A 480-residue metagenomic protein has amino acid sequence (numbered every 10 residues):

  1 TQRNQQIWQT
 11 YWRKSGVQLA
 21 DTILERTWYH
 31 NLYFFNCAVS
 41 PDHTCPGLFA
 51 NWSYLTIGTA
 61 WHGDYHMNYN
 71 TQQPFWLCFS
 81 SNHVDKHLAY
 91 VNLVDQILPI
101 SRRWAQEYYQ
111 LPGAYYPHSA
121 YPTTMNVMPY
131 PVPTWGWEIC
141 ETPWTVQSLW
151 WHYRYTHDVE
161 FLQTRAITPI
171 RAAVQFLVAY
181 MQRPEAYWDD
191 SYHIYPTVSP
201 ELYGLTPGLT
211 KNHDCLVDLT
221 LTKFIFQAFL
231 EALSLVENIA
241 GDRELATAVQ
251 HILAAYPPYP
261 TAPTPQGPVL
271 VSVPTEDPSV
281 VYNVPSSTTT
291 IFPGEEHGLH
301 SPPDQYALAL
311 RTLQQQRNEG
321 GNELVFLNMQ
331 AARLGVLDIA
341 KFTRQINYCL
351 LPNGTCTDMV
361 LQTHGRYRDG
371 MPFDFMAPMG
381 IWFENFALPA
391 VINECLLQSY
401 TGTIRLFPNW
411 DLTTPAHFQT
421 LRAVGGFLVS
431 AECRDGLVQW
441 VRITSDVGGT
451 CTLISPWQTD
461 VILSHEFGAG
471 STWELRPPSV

Functional and structural regions predicted by a protein language model:
T1-D64, V84-L88, V94-W104, E237 (+2 more regions): Acidic/polar, glycine-enriched structural segments that form the non-catalytic walls/loops of the carbohydrate-binding
T1-Y29, F34, Y121-M128, N212 (+4 more regions): Mature extracytoplasmic enzyme cores
G16-E25, C45-A60, L77, L93 (+5 more regions): Primarily short, surface-exposed interaction patches in extracytoplasmic proteins
Y33-T44, A60-H62, K86, P99-W104 (+4 more regions): Secretory-pathway/luminal and periplasmic proteins that interact with or process carbohydrate-rich
M67-R103, E107, L111, P122-V127 (+4 more regions): Active-site core of glycosidic bond-cleaving carbohydrate-active enzymes
A172-A232: Acidic/histidine-rich catalytic neighborhood
M379-V429, R434: Catalytic cores of secreted or luminal carbohydrate-active enzymes
G436-V480: C-terminal beta-sandwich/jelly-roll accessory domains of carbohydrate-active enzymes
